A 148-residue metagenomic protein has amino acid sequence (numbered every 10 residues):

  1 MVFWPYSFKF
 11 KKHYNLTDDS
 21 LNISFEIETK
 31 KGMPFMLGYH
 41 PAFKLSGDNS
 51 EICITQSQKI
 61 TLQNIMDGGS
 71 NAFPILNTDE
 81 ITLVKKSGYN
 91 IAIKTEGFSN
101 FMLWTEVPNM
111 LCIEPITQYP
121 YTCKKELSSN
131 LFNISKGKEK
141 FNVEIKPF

Functional and structural regions predicted by a protein language model:
M1, I81-F148: Beta-strand-rich recognition/accessory modules
M1-T17: Extended, loop-rich substrate-binding clefts of extracytoplasmic carbohydrate-active enzymes
W4-F8, F35-L37, T105: Short glycine/proline-enriched turns and hinge-like loops at secondary-structure junctions
K11-H13, E51, S70-A72, L127-N133: Beta-strand-rich interaction surfaces with strong enrichment in secreted/lumenal proteins
K12-Y14, L21-T29: Short, well-ordered beta-strand segments enriched in hydrophobic/aromatic residues
N15-S20, S46-C53, E106-P108, S135: A short, structured loop/turn motif at beta-sheet edges
E28-G32, K146-F148: Short solvent-exposed strand-capping/beta-turn motif centered on an Asx-Ser/Thr pair
K30-P34, P41-F101: Active-site/ligand-binding surface loops and adjacent short beta/alpha elements that line catalytic pockets across
